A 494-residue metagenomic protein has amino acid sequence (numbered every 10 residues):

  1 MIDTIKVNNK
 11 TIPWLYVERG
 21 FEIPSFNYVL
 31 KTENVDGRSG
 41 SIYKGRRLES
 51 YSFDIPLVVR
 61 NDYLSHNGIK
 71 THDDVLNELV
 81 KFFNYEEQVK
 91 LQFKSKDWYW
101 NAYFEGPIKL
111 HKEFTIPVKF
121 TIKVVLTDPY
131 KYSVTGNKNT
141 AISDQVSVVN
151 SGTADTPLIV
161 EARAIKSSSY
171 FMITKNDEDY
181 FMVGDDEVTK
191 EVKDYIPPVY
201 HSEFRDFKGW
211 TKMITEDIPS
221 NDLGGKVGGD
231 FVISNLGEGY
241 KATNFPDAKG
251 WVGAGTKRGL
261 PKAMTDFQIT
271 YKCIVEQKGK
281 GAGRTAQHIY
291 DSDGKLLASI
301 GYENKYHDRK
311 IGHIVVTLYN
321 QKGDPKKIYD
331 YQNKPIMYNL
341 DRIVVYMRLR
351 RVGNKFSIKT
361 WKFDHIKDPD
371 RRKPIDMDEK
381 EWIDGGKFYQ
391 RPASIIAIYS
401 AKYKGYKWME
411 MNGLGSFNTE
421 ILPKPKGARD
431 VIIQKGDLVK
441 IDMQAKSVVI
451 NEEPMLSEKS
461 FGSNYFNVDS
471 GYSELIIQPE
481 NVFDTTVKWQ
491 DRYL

Functional and structural regions predicted by a protein language model:
M1-Y200, A263, E276-L297, F417-L494: Extracellular/virion structural assembly segments
S151-T153, E178-N235, W408-M411, E420: Extracellular carbohydrate-recognition regions
F207-D324, N412: Secretory/extracellular carbohydrate-interaction modules and structurally similar beta-sandwich "look-alikes"
K257-I269, I336-I343, F466-V468: Extracellular/lumenal carbohydrate-interaction signature centered on repeated Trp-anchored short motifs
I269-Y271, I336-D384, S447-I450: Carbohydrate-binding surfaces in secreted/extracellular proteins
L296-Y306, V345-R351, S394-Y399, V439-D442: Broad, structure-driven detector of short, well-ordered beta-strand segments within folded domains
V315-R348: Short, aromatic/His-centered strand-loop micro-motif at the edge of beta-sheets
P369-N412, N467: Flexible glycan-contacting loops in extracellular carbohydrate-active proteins
